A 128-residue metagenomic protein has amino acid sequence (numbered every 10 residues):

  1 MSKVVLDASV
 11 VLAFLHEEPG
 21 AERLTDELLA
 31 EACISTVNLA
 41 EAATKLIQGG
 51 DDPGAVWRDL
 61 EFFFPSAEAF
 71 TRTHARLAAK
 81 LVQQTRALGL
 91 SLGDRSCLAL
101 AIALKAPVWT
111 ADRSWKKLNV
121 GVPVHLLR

Functional and structural regions predicted by a protein language model:
M1-I34, L46-R58: Short, well-structured N-terminal submotif of metal-dependent ribonuclease cores
M1-K3, E41, L98-R128: Acidic, PIN/NYN-like endoribonuclease modules and their adjacent C-terminal/linker elements
V4, A30-C33, F63-A67, P107: Short loop->beta-strand "edge-of-pocket" segments that line small-molecule binding or catalytic clefts across diverse
V10-V11, N38, H74, S96-C97 (+1 more regions): Alpha-helix capping/helix-boundary segments
A42-I47, F64: Helix-loop "lid/cap" segments that line or gate small-molecule binding pockets
A43, E61, A79-V82: Amphipathic alpha-helical segments within well-ordered protein domains
G49-P53, T85-R86, H125-R128: Short, hinge-like loop/turn segments at secondary-structure boundaries
S66-W109: Active-site neighborhoods of divalent-metal-dependent phosphate/nucleic-acid chemistry enzymes
